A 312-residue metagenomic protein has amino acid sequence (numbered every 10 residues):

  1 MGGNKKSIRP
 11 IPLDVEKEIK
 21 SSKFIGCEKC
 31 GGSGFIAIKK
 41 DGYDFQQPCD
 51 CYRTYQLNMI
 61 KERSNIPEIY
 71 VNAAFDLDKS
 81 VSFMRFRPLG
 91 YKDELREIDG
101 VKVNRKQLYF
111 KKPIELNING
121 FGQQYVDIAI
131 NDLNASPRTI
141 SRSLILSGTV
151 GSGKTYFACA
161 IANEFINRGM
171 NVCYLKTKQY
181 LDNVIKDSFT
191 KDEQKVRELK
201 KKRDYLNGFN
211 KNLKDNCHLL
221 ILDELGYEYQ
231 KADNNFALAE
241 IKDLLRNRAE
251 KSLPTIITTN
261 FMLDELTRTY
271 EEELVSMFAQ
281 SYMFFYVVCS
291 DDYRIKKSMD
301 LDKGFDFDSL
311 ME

Functional and structural regions predicted by a protein language model:
M1-Q124, Y293-E312: A short, basic N-terminal segment
R87, P113, I118-Q123, I166-N216 (+1 more regions): Short glycine-rich substrate-engagement loop in P-loop NTPases that contacts/grips substrate
I128-S141: Phosphate-binding P-loop
I140-A158: Walker A/P-loop nucleotide-binding motif
T155-M170: P-loop NTPase Walker A phosphate-binding motif
M170-N171, N216-L219, K251-I257: Loop/turn-to-beta-strand initiation segments
Y180-D187, L225-E312: Replace "adjacent to P-loop NTPase cores in ATP/GTP-dependent enzymes" with "adjacent to NTP-binding cores
